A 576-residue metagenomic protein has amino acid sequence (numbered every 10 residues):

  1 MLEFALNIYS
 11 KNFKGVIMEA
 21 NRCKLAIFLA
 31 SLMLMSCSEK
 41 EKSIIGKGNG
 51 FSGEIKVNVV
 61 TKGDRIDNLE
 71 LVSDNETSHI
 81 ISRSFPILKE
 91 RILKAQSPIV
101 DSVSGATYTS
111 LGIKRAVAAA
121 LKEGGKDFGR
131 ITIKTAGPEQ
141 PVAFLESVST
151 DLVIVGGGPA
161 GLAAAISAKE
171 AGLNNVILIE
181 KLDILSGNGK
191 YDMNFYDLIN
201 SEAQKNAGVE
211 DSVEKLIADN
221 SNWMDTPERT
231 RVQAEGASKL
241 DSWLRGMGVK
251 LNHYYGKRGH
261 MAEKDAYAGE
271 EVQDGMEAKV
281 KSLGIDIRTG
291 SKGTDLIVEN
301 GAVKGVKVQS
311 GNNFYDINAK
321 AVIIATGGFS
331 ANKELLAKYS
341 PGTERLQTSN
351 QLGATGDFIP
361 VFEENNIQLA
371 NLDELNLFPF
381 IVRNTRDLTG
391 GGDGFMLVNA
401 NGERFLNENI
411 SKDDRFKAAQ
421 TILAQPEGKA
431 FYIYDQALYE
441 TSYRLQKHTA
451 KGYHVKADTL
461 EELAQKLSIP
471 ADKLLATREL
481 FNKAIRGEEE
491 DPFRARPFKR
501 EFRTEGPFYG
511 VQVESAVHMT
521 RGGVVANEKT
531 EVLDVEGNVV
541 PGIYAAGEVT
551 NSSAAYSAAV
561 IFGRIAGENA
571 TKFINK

Functional and structural regions predicted by a protein language model:
E41-K134: Active-site- and interface-proximal helix/loop "cap" or "latch" segments in soluble metabolic and energy-transducing
E70, D295, K473-N551: A glycine-rich dinucleotide-binding beta-alpha-beta segment and adjacent secondary-structure elements that constitute
I99, K181-D286, L397, N401-R404 (+1 more regions): Conserved N-terminal/central alpha/beta ligand/cofactor-binding core
F144, P159, E235-F314, N332-L335 (+2 more regions): Conserved redox-cofactor binding core of oxidoreductases
V148-T150, N312-A321: Core beta-strand elements of the Rossmann-like FAD/NAD(P) dinucleotide-binding domain in flavoenzyme oxidoreductases
L152-L178: N-terminal Rossmann-like FAD-binding beta1-loop-alpha1 element of flavoenzymes
I317-F380: Glycine-rich loop(s) and the adjacent beta-strand/alpha-helix scaffold that form part
I359-E363, Q368-A471: An anion/pyrophosphate-binding glycine-rich loop and adjacent beta-alpha core in soluble alpha-beta enzymes
